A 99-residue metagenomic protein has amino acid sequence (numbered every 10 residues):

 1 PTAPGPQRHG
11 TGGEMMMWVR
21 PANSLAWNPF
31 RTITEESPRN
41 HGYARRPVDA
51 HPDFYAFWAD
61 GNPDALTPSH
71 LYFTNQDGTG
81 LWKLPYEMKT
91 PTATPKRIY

Functional and structural regions predicted by a protein language model:
P1-Y99: Extracellular, repeat-based ectodomains that mediate carbohydrate processing or recognition
